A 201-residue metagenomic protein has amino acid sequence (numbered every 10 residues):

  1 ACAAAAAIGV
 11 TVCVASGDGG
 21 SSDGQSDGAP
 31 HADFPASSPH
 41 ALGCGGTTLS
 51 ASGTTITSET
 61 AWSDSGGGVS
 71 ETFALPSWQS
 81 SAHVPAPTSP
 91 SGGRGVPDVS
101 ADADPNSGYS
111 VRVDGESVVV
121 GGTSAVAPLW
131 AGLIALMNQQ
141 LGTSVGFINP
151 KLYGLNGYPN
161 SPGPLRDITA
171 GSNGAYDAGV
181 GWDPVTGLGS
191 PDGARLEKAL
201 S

Functional and structural regions predicted by a protein language model:
A1-S201: Extracellular protease catalytic domains of secreted zymogens
